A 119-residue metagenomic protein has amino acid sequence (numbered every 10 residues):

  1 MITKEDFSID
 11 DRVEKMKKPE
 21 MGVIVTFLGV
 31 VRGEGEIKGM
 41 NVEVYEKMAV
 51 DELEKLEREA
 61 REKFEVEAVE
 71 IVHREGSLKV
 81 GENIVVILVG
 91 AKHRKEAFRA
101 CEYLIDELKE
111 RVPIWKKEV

Functional and structural regions predicted by a protein language model:
M1-N83, G90-V119: N-terminal, polar/charged subdomain of small-to-medium soluble alpha/beta proteins
